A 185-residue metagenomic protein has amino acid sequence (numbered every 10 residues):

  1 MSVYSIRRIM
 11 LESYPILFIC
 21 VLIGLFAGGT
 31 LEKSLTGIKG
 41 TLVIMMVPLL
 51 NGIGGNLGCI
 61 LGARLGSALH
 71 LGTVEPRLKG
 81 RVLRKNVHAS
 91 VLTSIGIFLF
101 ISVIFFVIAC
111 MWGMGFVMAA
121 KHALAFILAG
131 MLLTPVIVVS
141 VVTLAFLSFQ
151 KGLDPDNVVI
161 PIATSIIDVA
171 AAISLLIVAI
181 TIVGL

Functional and structural regions predicted by a protein language model:
M1-G115, A119-A123, I127, M131 (+2 more regions): Alpha-helical transmembrane segments and their membrane-interface boundaries that form or gate the permeation pathway
I44-M46, V142-A145, N157-V158: Short hydrophobic "helix-edge" motifs at membrane interfaces and signal-peptide entry regions
I60-A68, V139-T143, I177-I180: A cytosolic-side transmembrane-helix exit/cap motif
H70-L71, I108-A109, L144-S148, I182-L185: Short alpha-helical linear motifs
V136-Q150: Transmembrane alpha-helical segments of integral membrane proteins
L147-D168: Interfacial loop-to-transmembrane junctions
A172-L185: Juxtamembrane boundary at the C-terminal end of a transmembrane helix
